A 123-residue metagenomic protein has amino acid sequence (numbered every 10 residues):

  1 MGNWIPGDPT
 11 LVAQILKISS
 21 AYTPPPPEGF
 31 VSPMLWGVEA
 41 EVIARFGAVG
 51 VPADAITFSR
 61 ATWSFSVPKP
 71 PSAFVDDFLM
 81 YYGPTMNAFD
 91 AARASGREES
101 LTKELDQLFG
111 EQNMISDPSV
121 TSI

Functional and structural regions predicted by a protein language model:
M1, P25-P26, R45-V49: Glycine-rich cofactor phosphate-binding loops and adjacent beta1-alpha1 units of small-molecule cofactor enzyme domains
M1-P24, E39, P70-S72: Conserved class I S-adenosyl-L-methionine
Y22-S32: A conserved pocket-lining segment of Rossmann-fold NAD(P)-dependent short-chain dehydrogenase/reductase
S32-I123: Conserved Class I S-adenosyl-L-methionine
